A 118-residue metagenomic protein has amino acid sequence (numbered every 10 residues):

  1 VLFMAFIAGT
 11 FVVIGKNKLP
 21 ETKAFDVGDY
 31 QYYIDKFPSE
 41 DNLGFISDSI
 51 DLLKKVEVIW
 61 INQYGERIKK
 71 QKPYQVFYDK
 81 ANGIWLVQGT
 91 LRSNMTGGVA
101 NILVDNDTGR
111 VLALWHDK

Functional and structural regions predicted by a protein language model:
V1-T10: Hydrophobic membrane-insertion alpha-helices, especially the h-region of bacterial N-terminal signal peptides
G15-F25: Ser/Thr/Pro/Gly-rich low-complexity linker/stalk segments immediately outside membranes or between
D29, Y33-P73: Short, non-transmembrane alpha-helical segments in secretory-pathway proteins
R67-D117: Exposed beta-strand-loop-beta-strand "reactive/processing" segments of non-cytosolic proteins
